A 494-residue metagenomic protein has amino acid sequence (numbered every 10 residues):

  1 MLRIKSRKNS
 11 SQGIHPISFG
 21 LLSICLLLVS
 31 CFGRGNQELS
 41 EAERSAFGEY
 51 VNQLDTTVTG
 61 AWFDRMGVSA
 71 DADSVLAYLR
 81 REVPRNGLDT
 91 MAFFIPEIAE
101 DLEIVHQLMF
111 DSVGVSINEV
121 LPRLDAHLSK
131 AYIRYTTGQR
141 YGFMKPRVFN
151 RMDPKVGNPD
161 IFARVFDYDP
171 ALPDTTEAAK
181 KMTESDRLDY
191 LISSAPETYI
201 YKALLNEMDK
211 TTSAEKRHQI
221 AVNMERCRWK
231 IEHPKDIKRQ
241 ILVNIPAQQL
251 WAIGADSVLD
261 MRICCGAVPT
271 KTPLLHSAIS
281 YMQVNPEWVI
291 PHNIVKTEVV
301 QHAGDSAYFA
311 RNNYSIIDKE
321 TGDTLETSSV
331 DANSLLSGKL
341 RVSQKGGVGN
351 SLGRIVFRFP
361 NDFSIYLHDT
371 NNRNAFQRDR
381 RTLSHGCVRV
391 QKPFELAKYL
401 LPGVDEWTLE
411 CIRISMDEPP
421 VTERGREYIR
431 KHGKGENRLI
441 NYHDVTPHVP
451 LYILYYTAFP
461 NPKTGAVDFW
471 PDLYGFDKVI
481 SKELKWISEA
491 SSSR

Functional and structural regions predicted by a protein language model:
M1-E41: Bacterial Sec-dependent N-terminal signal peptides
R7, G13, P146, I279 (+1 more regions): Short amphipathic alpha-helical leader/targeting segments
I17, L21, S40, N52 (+13 more regions): Intrinsic-disorder-associated interaction segments
F32-E49, I133, D153, A179-R494: Well-ordered beta-sheet/strand-loop patches within structured domains
G33-R151: Cationic-aromatic interfacial patches
D111, P159-D169, A310-N312, E427-K431: Short, charged low-complexity intrinsically disordered segments located at boundaries of structured domains
F143-P146, N150-M182, H276-S280: Structured beta-strand-rich cores of soluble
